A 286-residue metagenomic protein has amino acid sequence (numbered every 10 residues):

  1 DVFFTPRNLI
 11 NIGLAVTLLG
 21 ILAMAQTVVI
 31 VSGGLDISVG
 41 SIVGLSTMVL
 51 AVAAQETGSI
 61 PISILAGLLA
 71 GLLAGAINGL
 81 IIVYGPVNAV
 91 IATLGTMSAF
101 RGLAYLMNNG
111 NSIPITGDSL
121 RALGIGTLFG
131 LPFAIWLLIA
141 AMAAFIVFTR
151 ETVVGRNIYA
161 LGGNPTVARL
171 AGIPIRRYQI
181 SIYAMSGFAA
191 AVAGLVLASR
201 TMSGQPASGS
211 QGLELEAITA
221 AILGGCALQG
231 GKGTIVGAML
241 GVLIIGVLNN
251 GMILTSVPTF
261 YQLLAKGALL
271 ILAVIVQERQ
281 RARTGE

Functional and structural regions predicted by a protein language model:
D1-E56, L80-V87, A221, G225-V236 (+2 more regions): Single transmembrane alpha-helix segments in multi-pass membrane proteins
I12, L19, S41-L45, P61-L69 (+7 more regions): Hydrophobic alpha-helical transmembrane segments
Q26, M97, R101, L137-F148 (+4 more regions): Hydrophobic core segments of alpha-helical transmembrane domains in multi-pass membrane transport and ion-translocation
I30-L35, Q55, L72-I115, F148-V153 (+3 more regions): Short loop segments and helix-boundary regions at transmembrane helix junctions of multi-pass inner-membrane proteins
S59-G67, L73-N78, I82, F129-Q205: Helix-loop-helix "hairpin" substructures at the membrane interface of multi-pass membrane proteins
A89-T152, Y178-S181, R200-Q211, E286: Transmembrane helix-bundle core of multi-pass membrane transporters and related energy-transducing complexes
A143-A144, L170-R177, R200, N250-E286: Cytosolic-side transmembrane-helix boundaries in multi-pass membrane proteins
A190, T201, Q205-G267: Transmembrane alpha-helical segments in multi-pass inner-membrane proteins
